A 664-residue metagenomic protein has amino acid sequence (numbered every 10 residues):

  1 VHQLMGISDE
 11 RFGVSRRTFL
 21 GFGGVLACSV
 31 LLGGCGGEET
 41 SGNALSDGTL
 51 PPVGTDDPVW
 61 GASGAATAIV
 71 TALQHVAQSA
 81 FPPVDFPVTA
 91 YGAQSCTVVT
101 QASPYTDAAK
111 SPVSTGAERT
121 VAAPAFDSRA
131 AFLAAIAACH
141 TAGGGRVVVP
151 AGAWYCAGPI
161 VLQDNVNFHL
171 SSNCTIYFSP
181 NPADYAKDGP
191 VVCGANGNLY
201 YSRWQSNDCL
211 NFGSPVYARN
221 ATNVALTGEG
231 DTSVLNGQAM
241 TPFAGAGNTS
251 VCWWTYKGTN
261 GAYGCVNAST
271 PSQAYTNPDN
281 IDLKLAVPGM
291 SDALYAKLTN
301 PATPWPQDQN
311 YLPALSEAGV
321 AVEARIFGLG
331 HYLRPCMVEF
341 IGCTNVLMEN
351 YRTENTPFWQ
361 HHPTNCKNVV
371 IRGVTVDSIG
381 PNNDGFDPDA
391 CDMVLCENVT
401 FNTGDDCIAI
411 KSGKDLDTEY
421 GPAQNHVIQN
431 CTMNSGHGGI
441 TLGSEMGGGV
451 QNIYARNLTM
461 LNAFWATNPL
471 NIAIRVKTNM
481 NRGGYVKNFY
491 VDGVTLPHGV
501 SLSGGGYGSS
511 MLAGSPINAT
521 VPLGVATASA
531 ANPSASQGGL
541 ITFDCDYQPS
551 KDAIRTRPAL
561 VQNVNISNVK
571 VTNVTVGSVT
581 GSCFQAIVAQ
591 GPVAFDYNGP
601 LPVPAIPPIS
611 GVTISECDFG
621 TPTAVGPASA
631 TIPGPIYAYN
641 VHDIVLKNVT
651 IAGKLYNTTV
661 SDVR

Functional and structural regions predicted by a protein language model:
H2-R11, T18-C28, G34-N167, S171-G342 (+9 more regions): Extracellular "leader-to-stem" segments immediately downstream of a signal peptide or signal-anchor in secreted/lumenal
A108-S114, E118, E419, L523-A531 (+2 more regions): Intrinsically disordered, low-complexity Ser/Thr- and acidic-rich flexible linkers and loops, especially at boundaries
G144, A157-P159, S179-N181, Q238-T241 (+14 more regions): Short glycine/acidic-rich loop motifs that flank beta-strands on beta-rich extracellular proteins
S172-N173, T222-S233, T344-E354, K367-S378 (+8 more regions): Right-handed parallel beta-helix
H361, G447, M480-G483: Solvent-exposed loop/turn segments connecting transmembrane beta-strands in outer-membrane beta-barrel proteins
G413, G443-E445, N479, D546: Active-site beta-loop-alpha junctions enriched in small/polar residues
D546, S550-K551, P592: Coiled-coil/CHCH-like alpha-helical segments characteristic of cytoskeletal intermediate-filament scaffolds
C583-H642, L655: C-terminal structured "cap/appendage" subdomains that terminate the fold
